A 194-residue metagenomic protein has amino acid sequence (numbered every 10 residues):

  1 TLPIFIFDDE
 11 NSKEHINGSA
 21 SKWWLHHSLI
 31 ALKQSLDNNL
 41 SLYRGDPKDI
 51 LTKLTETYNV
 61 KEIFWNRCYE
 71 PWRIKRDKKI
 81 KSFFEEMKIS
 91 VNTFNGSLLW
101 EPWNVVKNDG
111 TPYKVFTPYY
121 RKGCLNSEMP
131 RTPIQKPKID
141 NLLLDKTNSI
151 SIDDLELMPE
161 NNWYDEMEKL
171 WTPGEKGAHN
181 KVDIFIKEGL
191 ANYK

Functional and structural regions predicted by a protein language model:
T1-P130: Trp/Phe/Arg-rich N-terminal binding region typifying the photolyase-homology
P112, P118-K194: Glycine/tryptophan-enriched, flexible segments
